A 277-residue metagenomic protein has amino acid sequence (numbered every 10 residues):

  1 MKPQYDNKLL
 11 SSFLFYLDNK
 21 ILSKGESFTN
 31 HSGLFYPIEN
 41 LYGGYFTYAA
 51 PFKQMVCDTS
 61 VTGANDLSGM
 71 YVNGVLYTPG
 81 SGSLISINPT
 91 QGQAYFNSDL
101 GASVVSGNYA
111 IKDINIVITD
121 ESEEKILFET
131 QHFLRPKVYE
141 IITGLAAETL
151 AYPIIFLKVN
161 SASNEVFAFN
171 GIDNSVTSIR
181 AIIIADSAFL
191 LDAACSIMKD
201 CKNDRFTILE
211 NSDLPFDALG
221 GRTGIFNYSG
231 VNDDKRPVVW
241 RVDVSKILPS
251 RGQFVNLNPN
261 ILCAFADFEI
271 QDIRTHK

Functional and structural regions predicted by a protein language model:
M1, D113-A151, N232-V242, I247: Intrinsically disordered, low-complexity acidic Ser/Thr-rich regulatory segments
M1-H31, S161-V176, T223-K277: Short, charged interaction patches at domain edges and termini
M1-Q93, S98-S103, N108-K125: Extended beta-strand solenoid/passenger and fiber regions
Y71, S86, S106, F156 (+2 more regions): Ser/Thr- (and often Asn-) enriched beta-sheet segments in non-cytosolic proteins
G74, H132-C195, I247-N258: Short, solvent-exposed beta-alpha or beta-beta edge segments that form flexible loop/patches at the rim of ligand
Y77, G101, K112-I114, N164 (+2 more regions): Generic "edge-of-domain/loop-turn" microfeature
A94-F96, G107, V159, I183 (+1 more regions): Hydrophobic side chains in beta-strands
I142-I154, N174-V176, R180-S229, K235 (+1 more regions): Acidic, Ser/Thr- and Gly-enriched intrinsically disordered low-complexity segments
